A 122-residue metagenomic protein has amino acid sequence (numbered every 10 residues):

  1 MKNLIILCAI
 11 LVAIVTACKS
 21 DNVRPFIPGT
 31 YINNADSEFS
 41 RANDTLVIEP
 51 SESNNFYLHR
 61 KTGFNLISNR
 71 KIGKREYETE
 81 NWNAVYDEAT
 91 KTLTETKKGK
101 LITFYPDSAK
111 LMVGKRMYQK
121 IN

Functional and structural regions predicted by a protein language model:
M1-L4: Positively charged n-region of N-terminal signal peptides that target proteins for export
I14-A17: C-terminal motif of bacterial Sec signal peptides marking the signal peptidase cleavage site
K19-D21: Bacterial signal peptide processing site
F26-A42, Y118: Tryptophan-anchored aromatic micro-motifs
S40-N81: N-terminal glycine/threonine-rich, aromatic-flanked beta-hairpin/loop signature
N69-E78, S108-N122: Edge beta-strand at a domain terminus
I72-L101: An anionic, turn-rich surface loop/hairpin at beta-sheet edges that serves as a generic interaction/coordination patch
